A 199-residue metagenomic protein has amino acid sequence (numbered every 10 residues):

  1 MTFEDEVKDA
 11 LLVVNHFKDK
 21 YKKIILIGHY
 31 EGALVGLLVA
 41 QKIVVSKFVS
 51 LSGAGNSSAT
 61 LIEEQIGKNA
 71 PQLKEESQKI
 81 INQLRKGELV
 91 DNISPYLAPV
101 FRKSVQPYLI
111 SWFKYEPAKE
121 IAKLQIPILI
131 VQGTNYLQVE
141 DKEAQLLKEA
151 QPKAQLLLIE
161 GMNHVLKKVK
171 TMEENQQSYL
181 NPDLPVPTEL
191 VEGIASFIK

Functional and structural regions predicted by a protein language model:
M1-K18: Alpha/beta-hydrolase active-site loop
N15-H16, K20-G67: Primarily recognizes the serine-hydrolase "nucleophile elbow" in alpha/beta-hydrolase and SGNH/GDSL folds
V49-A118: Accessory cap/linker subdomain of secreted extracellular hydrolases
L124, I130-Q132: Short beta-strand/loop motif that positions the catalytic acidic residue of the alpha/beta-hydrolase fold
I126, V139-A150: Short alpha-helix in the alpha/beta-hydrolase fold that links the catalytic acid
N135-V139, H164: Acidic catalytic loop of the alpha/beta-hydrolase fold
I159-V165: Histidine-bearing beta->alpha loop at or near hydrolase active sites
V165, K170-K199: Catalytic active-site module of serine/aspartate enzymes centered on a nucleophile-bearing elbow/loop
